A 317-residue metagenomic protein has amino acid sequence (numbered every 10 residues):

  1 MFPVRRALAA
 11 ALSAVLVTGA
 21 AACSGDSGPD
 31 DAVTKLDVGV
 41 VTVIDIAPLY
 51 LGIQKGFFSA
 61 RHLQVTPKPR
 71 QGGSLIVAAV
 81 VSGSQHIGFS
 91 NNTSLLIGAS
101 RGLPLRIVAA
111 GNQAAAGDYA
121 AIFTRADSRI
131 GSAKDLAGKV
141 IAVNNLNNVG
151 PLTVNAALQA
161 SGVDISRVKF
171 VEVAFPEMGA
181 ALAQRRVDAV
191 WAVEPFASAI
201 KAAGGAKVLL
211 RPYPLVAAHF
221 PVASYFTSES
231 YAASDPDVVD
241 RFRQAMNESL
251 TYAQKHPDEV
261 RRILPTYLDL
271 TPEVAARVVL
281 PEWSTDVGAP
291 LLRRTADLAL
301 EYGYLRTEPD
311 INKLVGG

Functional and structural regions predicted by a protein language model:
M1-A11: Bacterial N-terminal signal peptides that target proteins for export
G19-A22: C-terminal motif of bacterial Sec signal peptides marking the signal peptidase cleavage site
S24-S27: Bacterial signal peptide processing site
P29-S161, E172, D188-W191, V208-L210 (+1 more regions): Short, glycine-/small- and polar/acidic-enriched structural segments that line small-molecule recognition paths
A60, N112-A115, P214-A217, W283-G288 (+1 more regions): Short, solvent-exposed loop/beta-turn-alpha elements that line the ligand-binding surface or hinge of extracytoplasmic
T93, P176-R261: Pocket-lining segment of extracytoplasmic ligand-binding domains
A233-Y304: Secondary-structure end/capping motifs
A299-G317: Conserved C-terminal helix/tail region of periplasmic/extracytoplasmic solute-binding proteins
